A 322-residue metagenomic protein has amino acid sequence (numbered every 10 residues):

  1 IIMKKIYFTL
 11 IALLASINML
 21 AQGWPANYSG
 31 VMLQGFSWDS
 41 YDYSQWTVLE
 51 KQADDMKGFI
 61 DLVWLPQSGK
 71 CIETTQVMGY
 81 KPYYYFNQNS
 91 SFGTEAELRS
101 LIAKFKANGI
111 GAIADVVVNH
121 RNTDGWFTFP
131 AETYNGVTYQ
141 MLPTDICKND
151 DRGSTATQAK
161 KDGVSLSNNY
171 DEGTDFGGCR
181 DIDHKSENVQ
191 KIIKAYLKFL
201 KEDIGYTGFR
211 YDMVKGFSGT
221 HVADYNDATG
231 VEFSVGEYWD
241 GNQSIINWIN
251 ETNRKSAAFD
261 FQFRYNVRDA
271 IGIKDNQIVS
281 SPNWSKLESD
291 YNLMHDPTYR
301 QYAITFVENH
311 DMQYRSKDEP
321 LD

Functional and structural regions predicted by a protein language model:
I1-I6: Positively charged n-region of N-terminal signal peptides that target proteins for export
F8-L13: Sec-dependent N-terminal signal peptides
S16-N18: N-terminal signal peptide c-region/cleavage motif recognized by signal peptidases
Q22-W38, V48-G58, Q67-G69, T74-K81 (+3 more regions): Active-site-proximal helices and loops of the catalytic beta/alpha 8
L62, G93-G136: Substrate-binding cleft of carbohydrate-active enzyme catalytic domains
E73-Y84, H120-L166, D227-A228, T252-R254: Aromatic- and acidic-residue-enriched segments that line the glycan-binding/catalytic groove of carbohydrate-active
F86-F92: A short acidic, glycine-rich active-site loop that binds or catalyzes chemistry on phosphate/adenosine moieties
E132-I204, V214: Active-site-adjacent "subsite" loops/lids of carbohydrate-active enzymes
